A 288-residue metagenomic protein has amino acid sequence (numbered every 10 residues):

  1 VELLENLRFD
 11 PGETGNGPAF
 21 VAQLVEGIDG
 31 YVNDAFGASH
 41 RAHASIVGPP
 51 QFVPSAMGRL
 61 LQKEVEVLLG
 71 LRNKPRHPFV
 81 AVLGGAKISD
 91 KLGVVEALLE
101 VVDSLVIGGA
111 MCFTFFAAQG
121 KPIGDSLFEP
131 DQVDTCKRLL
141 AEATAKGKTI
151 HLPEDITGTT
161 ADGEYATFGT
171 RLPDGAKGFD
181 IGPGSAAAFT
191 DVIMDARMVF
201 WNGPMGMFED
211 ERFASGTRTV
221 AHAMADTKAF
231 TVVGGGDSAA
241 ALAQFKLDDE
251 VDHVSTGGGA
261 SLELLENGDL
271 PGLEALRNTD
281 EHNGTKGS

Functional and structural regions predicted by a protein language model:
V1-S288: Active-site loop-to-helix "anion-binding N-cap" substructures in soluble metabolic enzymes
